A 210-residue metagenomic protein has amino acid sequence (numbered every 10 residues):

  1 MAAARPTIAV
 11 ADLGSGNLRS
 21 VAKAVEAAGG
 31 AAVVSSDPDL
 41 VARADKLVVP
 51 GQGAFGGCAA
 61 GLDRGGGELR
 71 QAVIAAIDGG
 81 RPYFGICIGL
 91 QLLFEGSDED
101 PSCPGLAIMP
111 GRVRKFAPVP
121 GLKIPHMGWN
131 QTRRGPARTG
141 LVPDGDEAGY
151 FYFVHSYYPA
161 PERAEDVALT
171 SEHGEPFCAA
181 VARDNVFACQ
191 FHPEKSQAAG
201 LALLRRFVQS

Functional and structural regions predicted by a protein language model:
A4-A9: Extreme N-terminal starter segment of soluble prokaryotic enzymes
A44: An anion/phosphate-binding loop that grips the pyrophosphate of nucleotide cofactors and donors
V48-P50: Structural motif
G53-M127: Cysteine-nucleophile active-site neighborhood
E95-H173: Pocket-forming structural segment of enzyme catalytic cores
A148, A182-F187: Beta-strand-turn-beta hairpins that frame and shape the catalytic cleft of phosphate-ester-processing enzymes
E175-A182: Short, surface-exposed beta-strand/loop micro-motifs that present aromatic residues
C189-S210: Acyltransferase
